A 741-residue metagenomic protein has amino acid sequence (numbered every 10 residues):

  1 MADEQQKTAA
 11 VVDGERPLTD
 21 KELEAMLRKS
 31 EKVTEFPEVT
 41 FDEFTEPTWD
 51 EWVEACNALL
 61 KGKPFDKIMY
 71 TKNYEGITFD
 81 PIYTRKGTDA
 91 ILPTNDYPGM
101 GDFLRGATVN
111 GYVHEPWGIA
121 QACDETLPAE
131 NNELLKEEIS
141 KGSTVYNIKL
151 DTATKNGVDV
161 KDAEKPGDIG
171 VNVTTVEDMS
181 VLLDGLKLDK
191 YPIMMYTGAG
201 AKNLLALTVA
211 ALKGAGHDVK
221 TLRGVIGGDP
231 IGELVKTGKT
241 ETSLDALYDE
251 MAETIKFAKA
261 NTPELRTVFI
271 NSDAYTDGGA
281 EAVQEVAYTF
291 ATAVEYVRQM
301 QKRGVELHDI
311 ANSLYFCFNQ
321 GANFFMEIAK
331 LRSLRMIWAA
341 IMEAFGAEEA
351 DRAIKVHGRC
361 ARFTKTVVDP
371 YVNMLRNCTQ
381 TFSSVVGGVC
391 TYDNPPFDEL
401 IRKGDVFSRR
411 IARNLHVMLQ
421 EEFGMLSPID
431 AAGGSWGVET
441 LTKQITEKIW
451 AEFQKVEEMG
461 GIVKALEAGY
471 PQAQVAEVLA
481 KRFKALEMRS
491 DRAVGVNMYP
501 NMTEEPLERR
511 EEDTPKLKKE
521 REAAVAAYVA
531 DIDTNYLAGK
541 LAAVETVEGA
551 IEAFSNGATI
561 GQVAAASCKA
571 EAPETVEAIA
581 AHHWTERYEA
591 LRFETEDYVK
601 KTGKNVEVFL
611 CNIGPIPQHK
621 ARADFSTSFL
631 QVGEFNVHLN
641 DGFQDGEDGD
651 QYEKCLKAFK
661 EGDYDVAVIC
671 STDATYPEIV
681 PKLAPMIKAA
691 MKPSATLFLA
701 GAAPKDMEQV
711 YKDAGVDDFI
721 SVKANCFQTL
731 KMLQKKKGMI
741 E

Functional and structural regions predicted by a protein language model:
A2-N323, E327, F345-E348, A353-H357 (+14 more regions): Catalytic alpha/beta active-site cores
K29-E35, V39, A287-T292, Y296 (+3 more regions): Active-site capping/gating regions of soluble enzymes
E35, R410, N414, Q420-F609 (+4 more regions): Catalytic-core signal marking the mid-to-C-terminal active-site face
L60-P64, Y371-Q380, K540-A550: Short, hydrophobic/aliphatic alpha-helical segments
E137-K141, L375-S383, G549, A553 (+1 more regions): Small-aliphatic-rich amphipathic alpha-helix that forms the alpha element of a beta-alpha
A621-D624: Glycine-rich phosphate/diphosphate-binding loop of Rossmann-like nucleotide-binding domains
D641-D648: Short beta->alpha junction loops
